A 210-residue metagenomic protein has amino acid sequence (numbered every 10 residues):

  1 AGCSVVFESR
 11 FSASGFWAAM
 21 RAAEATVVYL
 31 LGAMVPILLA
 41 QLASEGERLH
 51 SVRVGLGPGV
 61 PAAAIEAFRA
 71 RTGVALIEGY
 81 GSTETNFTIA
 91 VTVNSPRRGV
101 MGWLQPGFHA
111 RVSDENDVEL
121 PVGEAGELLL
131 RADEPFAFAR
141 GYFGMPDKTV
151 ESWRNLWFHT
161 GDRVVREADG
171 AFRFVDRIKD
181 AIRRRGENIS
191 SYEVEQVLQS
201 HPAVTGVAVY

Functional and structural regions predicted by a protein language model:
A1-V5, W17-A18, A22-L30, L39-R98 (+2 more regions): Gly/Ser/Thr-rich phosphate-binding loop
G2, R10, E24, S51 (+5 more regions): Conserved functional loop/turn residues at catalytic and ligand-binding sites
V6, L120-P121, E167, R173: Generic structural signal for well-ordered beta-strand positions
S12, M34-V35, P61: Alpha-helix capping/helix-boundary segments
M20, V28, A110, L130 (+4 more regions): AMP-binding/adenylate-forming catalytic core of the ANL superfamily
P36, E66, G99, D147 (+1 more regions): Active-site phosphate/pyrophosphate- and oxyanion-stabilizing loops and adjacent acidic/basic residues in soluble
G59-A62, P96-G144, S152: Adenylate-forming AMP-binding core of the ANL superfamily, especially NRPS adenylation
G81, G102, D162, G186: Active-site glycine-centered loops adjacent to acidic/histidine catalytic or metal-binding residues that shape
